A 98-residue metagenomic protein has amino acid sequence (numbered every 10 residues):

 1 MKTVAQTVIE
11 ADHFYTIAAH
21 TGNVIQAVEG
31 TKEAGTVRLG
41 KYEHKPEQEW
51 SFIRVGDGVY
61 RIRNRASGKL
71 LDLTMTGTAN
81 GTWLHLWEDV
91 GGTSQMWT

Functional and structural regions predicted by a protein language model:
M1-T98: Lectin-like carbohydrate-binding module/patch detector with strong preference for beta-trefoil
